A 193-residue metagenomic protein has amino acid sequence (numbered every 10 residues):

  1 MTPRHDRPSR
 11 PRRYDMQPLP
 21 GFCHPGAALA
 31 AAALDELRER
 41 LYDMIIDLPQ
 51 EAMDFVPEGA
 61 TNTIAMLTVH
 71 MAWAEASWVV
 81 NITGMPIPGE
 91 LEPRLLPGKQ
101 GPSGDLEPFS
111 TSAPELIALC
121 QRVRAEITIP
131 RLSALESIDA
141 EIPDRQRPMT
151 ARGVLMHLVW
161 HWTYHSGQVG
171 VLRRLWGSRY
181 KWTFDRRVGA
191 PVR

Functional and structural regions predicted by a protein language model:
T2-G21, A31-D35, E39-Y42, Q50-Q100 (+1 more regions): Short, contiguous alpha-helical
G26-A30: Short Lys/Arg-rich basic patches
L34, R38-L41, I45, C120 (+1 more regions): Hydrophobic alpha-helical core bundles mediating ligand binding, dimerization, or RNAP-core interactions
I45-P49, A134-L135: Short secondary-structure junctions
Q100-I142, R152-W162: Acidic/histidine-rich alpha-helical segments that form the ligand environment of transition-metal centers
